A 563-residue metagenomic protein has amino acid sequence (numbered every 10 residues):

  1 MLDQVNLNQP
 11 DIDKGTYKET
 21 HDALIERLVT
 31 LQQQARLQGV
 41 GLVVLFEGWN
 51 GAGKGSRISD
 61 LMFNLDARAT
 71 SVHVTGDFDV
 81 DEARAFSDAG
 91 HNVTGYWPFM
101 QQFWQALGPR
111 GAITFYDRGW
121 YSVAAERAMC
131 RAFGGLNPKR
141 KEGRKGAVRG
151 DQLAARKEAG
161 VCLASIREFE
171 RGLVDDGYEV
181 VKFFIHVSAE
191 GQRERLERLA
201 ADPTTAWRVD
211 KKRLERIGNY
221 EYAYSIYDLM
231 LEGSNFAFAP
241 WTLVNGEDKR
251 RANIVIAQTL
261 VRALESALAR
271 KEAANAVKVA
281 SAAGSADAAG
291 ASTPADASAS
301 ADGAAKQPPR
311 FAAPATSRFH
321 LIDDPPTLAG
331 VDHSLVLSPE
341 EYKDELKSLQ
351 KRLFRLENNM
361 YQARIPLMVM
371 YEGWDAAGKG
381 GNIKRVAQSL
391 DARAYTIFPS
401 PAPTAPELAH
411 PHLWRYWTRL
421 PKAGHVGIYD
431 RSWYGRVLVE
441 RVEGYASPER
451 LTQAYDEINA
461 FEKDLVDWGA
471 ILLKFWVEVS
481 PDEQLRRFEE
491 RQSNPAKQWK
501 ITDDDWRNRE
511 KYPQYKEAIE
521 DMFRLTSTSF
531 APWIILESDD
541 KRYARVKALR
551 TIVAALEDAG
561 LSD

Functional and structural regions predicted by a protein language model:
M1-D563: Glycine-rich phosphate-binding loop of ATP-dependent small-molecule kinases
